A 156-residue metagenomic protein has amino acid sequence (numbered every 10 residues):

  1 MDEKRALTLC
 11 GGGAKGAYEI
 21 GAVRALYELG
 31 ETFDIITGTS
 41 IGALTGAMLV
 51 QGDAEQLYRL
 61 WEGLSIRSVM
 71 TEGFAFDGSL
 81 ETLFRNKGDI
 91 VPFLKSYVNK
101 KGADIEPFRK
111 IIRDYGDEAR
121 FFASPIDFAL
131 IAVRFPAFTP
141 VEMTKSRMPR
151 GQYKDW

Functional and structural regions predicted by a protein language model:
D2-I112, P140-W156: Patatin-like phospholipase
R67-F74, G116-A129: A short alpha-helix-loop-beta-strand transition element characteristic of N-terminal alpha/beta dinucleotide-binding
F128-T139: Internal, conserved structured core segments that host functional sites
